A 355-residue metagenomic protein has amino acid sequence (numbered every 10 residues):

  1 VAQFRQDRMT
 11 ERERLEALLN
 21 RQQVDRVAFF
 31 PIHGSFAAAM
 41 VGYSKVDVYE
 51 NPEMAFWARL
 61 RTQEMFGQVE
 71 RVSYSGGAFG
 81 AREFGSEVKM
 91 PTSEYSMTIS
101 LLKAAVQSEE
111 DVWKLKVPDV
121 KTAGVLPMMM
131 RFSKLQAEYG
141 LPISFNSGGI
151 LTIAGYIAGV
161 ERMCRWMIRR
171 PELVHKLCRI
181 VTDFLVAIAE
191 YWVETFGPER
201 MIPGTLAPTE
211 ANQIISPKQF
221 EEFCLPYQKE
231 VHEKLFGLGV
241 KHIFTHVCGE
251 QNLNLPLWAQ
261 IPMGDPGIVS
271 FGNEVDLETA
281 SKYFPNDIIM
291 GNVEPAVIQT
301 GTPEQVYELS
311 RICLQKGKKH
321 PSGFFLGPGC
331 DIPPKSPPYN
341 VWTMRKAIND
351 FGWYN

Functional and structural regions predicted by a protein language model:
V1-V48, A55-W57, V69-Y74, M90-I99 (+1 more regions): Active-site loop segments of alpha/beta catalytic cores
W57-E87: Membrane helical hairpin/interfacial module
L101-W113: Membrane-interface helix-loop-helix modules in multi-pass inner-membrane proteins
